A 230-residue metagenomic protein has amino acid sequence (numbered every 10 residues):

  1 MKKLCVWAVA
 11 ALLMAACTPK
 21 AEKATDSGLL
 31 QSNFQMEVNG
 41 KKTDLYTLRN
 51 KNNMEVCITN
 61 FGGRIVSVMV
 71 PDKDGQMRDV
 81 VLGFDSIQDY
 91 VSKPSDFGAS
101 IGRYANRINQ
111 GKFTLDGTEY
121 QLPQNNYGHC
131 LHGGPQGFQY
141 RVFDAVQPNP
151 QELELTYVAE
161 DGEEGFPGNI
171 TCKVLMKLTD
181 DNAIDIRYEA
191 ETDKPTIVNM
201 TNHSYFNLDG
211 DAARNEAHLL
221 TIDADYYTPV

Functional and structural regions predicted by a protein language model:
K2-A8: Sec-dependent signal peptide recognition, specifically the positively charged N-region followed immediately by
M14-A16: C-terminal motif of bacterial Sec signal peptides marking the signal peptidase cleavage site
T18-M54, N60-V230: An exposed, glycine/acidic-rich loop-and-rim segment of catalytic or binding clefts
